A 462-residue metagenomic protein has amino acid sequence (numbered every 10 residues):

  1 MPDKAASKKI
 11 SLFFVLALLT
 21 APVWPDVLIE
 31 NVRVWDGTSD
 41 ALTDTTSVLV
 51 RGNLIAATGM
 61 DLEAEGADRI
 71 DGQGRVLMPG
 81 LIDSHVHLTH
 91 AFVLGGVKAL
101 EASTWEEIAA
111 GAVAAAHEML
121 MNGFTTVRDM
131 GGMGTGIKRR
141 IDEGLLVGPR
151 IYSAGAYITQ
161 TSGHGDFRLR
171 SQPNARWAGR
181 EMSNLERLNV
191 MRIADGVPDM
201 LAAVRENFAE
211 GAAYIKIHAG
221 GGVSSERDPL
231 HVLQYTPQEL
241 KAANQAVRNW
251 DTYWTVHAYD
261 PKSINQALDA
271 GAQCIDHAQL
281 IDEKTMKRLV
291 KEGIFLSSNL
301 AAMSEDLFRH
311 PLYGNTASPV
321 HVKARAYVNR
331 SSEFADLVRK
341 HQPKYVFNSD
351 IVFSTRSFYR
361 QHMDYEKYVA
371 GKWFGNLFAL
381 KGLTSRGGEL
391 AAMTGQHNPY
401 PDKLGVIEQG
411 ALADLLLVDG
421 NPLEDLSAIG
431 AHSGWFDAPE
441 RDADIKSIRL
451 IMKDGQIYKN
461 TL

Functional and structural regions predicted by a protein language model:
V32, H397, K403, I407-L462: C-terminal cap of metal-dependent C-N hydrolases
T38-M78: Histidine-rich, glycine-flanked metal-binding segment
R75-E143, T161-R168, Q238, A270: Metal-associated gating/positioning segment near the N- to mid-region
F92-G95, R139, S225-E226, I264-A270 (+6 more regions): Histidine/acidic-residue-rich catalytic or RNA/ligand-binding cores of hydrolases and nuclease-related proteins
M133, D142-Q266: Histidine/acidic-residue-rich, glycine-tolerant segments that coordinate divalent metal ions
A154, T161, I217-E333, V346-S354 (+1 more regions): Active-site core of metal-dependent hydrolases
N249, R330-P422: His/Asp/Glu-enriched, well-ordered alpha-helical/loop segment that forms or immediately abuts the divalent-metal
